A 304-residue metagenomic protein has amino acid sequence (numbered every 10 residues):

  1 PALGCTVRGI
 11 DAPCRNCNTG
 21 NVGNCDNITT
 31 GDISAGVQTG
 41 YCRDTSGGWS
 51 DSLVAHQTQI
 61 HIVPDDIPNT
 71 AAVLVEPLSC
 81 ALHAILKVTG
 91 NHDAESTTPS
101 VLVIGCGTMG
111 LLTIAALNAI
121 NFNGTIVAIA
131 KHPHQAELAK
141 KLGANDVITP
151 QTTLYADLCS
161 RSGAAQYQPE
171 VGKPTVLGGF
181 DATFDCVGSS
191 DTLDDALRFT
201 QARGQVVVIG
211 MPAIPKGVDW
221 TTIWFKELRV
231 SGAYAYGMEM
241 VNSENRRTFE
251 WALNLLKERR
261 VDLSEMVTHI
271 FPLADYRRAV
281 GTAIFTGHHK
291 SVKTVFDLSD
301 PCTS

Functional and structural regions predicted by a protein language model:
P1-I60: Glycine-rich phosphate/adenylate-binding loop and adjacent beta-alpha elements of nucleotide- or dinucleotide-binding
R43-W49, D65-T89, I104-L112: A glycine-rich, Thr/Ser-enriched phosphate-binding loop motif common to dinucleotide/cofactor-binding enzymes
D66-I67, V88-S100, F122: Short helix-loop-beta connector
T98-C106, N118-D191: Adenosine-nucleotide cofactor-binding segment
N121, G188, Q201-A202, V261 (+1 more regions): Short conserved AdoMet
K140, S190-E258, D297-S304: Glycine-rich phosphate-binding loop and adjacent beta-alpha segment of Rossmann(oid) nucleotide-cofactor-binding
V171, D194-L197, R246-S304: C-terminal hydrophobic helical "lid"/dimerization subdomain of Rossmann-like NAD(P)H-dependent oxidoreductases
